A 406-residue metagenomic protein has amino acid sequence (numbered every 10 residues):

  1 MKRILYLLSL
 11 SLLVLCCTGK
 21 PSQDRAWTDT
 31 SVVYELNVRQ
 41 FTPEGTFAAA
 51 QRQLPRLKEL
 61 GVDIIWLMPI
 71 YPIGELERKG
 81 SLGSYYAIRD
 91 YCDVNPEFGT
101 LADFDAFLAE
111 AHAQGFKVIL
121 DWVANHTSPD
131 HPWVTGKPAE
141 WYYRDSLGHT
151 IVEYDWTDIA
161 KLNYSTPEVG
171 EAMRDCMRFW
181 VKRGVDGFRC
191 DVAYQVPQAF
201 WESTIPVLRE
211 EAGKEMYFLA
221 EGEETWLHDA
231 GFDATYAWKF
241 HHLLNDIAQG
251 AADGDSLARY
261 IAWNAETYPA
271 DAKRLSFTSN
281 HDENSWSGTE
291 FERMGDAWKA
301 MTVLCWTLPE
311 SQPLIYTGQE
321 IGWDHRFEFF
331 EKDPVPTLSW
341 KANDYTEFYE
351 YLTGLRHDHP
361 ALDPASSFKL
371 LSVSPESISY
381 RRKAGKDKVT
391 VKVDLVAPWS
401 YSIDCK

Functional and structural regions predicted by a protein language model:
M1-I4: Positively charged n-region of N-terminal signal peptides that target proteins for export
Y6-V14: Bacterial N-terminal signal peptides
C17-W66, P72, D105, E110-A111 (+4 more regions): Carbohydrate-interacting/catalytic domains
K20-A48, R52-D63, P69-R183, S203-G213 (+1 more regions): Substrate-binding/active-site clefts of carbohydrate-active enzymes
V32-Y34, I65-L67, V118-L120, F188 (+4 more regions): Hydrophobic faces of well-ordered beta-strands that scaffold small-molecule active sites in alpha/beta enzyme cores
W66-G80, D121-D130, D191-P197, E221-T225 (+3 more regions): Short, solvent-exposed turn/loop segments enriched in Gly/Ser/Thr/Pro and often Arg
L108, D175-C176, D186, D191-F277 (+5 more regions): Active-site-proximal helices and loops of the catalytic beta/alpha 8
Y268-R293: Active-site clefts of carbohydrate-active enzymes
